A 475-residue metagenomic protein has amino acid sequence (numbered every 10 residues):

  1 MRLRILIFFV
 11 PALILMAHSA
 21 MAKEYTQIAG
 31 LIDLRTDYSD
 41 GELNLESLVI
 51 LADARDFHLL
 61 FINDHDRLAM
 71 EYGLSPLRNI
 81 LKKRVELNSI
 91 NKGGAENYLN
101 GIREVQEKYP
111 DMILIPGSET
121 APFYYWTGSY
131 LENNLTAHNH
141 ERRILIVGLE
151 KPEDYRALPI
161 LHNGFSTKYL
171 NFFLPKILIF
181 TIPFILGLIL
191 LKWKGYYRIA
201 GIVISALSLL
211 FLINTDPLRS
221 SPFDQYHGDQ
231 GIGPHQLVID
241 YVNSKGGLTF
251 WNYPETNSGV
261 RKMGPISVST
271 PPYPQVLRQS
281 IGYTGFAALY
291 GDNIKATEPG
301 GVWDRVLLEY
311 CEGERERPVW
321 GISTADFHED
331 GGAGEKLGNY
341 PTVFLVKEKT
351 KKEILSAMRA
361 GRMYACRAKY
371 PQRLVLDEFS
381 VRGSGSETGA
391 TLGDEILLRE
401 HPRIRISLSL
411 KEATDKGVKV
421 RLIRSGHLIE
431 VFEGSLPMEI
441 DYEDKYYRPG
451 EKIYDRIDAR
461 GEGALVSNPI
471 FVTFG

Functional and structural regions predicted by a protein language model:
M1-I5: Positively charged n-region of N-terminal signal peptides that target proteins for export
I7-M16: Bacterial N-terminal signal peptides
A22-G475: Extended, charged catalytic domains and RNA/DNA-binding interfaces, predominantly in divalent-metal-using enzymes
